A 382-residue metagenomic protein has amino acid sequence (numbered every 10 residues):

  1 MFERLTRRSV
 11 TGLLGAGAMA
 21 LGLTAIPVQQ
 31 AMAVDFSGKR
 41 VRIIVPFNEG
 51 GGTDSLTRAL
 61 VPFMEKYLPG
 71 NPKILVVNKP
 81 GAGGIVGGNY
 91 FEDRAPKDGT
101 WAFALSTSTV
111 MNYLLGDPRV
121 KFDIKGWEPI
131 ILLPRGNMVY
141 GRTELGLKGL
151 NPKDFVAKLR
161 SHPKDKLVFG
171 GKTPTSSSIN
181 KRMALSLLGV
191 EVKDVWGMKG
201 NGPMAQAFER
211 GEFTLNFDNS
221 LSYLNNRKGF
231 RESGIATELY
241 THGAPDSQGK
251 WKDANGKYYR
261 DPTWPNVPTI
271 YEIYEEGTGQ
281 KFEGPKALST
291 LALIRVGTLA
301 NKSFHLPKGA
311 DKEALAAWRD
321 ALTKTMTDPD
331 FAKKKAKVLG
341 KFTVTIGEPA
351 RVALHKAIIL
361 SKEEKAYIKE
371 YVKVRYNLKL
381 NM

Functional and structural regions predicted by a protein language model:
F2-G17: N-terminal secretory signal peptides and thylakoid transit peptides that target proteins across membranes
A16-Q30: C-terminal segment of classical bacterial N-terminal signal peptides
V34-S37, K66-N71, Y90-W101, V110-L215 (+3 more regions): Hinge/capping helix and adjacent helix->loop/strand transition within the periplasmic-binding protein
I43-R58, P80-G83, F169-S176: Extracytoplasmic "Venus flytrap"
A104-L105, G197-K199, F217-N219, T241 (+1 more regions): Short beta-strand and adjacent tight-turn residues that come in two discontinuous sequence segments and form the edges
R227-M326, V374-M382: C-terminal lobe and pocket-closing loops of periplasmic/extracytoplasmic Venus-flytrap solute-binding proteins
G243-K257, T327, F331-K356: Mature extracytoplasmic/periplasmic domains
P329, I346-N381: Extracellular/periplasmic bilobal clamshell ligand-binding domains
